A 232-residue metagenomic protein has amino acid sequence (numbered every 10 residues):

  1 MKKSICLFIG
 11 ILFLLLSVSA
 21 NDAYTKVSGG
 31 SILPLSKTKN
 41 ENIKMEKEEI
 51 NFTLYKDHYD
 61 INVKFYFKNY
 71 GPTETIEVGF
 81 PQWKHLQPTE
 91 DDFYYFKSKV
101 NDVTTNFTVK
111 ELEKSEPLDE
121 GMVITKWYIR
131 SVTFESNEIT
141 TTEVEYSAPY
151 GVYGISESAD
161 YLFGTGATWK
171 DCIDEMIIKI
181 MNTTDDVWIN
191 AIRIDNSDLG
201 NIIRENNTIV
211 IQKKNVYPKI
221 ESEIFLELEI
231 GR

Functional and structural regions predicted by a protein language model:
M1-S4: Positively charged n-region of N-terminal signal peptides that target proteins for export
F8-L15: Bacterial N-terminal signal peptides
S19-R232: Lumenal/extracellular ectodomains and adaptor appendage modules of the eukaryotic vesicle/secretory system
